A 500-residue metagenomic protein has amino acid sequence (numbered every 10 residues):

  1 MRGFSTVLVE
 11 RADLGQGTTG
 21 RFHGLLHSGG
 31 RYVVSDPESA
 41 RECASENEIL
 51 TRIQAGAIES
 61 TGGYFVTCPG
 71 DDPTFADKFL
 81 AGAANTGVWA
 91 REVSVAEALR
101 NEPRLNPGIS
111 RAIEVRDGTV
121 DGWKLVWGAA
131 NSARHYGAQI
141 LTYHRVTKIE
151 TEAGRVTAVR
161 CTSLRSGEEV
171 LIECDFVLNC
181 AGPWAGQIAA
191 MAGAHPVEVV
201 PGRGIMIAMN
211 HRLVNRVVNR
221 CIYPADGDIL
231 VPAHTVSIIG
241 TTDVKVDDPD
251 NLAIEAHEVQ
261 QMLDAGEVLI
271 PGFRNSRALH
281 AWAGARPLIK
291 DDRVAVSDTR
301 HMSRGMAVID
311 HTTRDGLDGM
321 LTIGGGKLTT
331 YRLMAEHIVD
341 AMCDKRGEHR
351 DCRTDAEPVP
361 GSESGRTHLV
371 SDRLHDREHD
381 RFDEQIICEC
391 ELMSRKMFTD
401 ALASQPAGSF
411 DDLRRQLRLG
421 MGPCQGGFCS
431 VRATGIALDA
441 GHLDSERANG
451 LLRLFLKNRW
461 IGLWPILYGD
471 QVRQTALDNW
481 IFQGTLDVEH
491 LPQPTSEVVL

Functional and structural regions predicted by a protein language model:
M1-F22: Glycine-rich FAD pyrophosphate-binding loop
T6, A90, S276: Hydrophobic anchor at the start of a short beta-strand that flanks the dinucleotide cofactor-binding loop
H23-N101, Q474: Dinucleotide-binding Rossmann-like beta1-alpha1 core, especially the glycine-rich loop that anchors the ADP
V66-T142, K148-R155, R160, H234 (+3 more regions): Flavin (FAD/FMN) cofactor-binding and adjacent substrate-gating region of FAD-dependent oxidoreductase domains
G122-K124, S132, A190-M191, H195-I205 (+3 more regions): C-terminal catalytic lobe of FAD-dependent flavoproteins
R165-F176, C180: Core beta-strand elements of the Rossmann-like FAD/NAD(P) dinucleotide-binding domain in flavoenzyme oxidoreductases
R353, E363-L374, D380, M397 (+1 more regions): Intrinsic disorder at enzyme termini
